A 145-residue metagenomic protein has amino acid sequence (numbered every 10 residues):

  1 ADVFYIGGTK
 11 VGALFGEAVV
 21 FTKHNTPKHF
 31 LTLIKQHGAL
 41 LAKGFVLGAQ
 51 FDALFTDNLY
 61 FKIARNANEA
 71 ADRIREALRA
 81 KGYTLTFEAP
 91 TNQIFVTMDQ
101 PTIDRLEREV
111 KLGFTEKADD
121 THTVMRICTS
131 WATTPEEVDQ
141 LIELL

Functional and structural regions predicted by a protein language model:
A1-T91: Active-site C-terminal subdomain of aminotransferase-like
D72, A77-L145: Conserved C-terminal alpha-helix-loop-beta "cap" of PLP-dependent enzymes that closes/shapes the active-site mouth
